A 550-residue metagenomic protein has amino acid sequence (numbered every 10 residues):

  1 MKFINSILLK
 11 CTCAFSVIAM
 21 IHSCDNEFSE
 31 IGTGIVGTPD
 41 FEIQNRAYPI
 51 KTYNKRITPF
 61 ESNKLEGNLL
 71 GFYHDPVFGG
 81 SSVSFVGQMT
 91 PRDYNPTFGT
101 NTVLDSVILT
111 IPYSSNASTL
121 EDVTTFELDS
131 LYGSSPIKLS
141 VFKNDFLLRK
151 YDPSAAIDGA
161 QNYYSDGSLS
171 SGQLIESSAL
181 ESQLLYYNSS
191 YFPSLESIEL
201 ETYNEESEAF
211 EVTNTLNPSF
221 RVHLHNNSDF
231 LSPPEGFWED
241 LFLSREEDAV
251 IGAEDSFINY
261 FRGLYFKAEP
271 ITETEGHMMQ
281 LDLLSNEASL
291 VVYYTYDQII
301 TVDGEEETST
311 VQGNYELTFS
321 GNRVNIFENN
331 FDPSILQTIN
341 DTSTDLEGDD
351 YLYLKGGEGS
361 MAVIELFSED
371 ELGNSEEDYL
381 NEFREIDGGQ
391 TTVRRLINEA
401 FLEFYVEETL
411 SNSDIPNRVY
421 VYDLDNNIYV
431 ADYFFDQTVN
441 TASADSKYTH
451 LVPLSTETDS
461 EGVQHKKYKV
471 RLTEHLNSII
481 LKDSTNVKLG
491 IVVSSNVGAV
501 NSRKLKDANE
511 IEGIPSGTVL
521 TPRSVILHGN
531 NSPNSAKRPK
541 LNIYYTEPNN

Functional and structural regions predicted by a protein language model:
K2-N550: Secreted, disulfide-rich extracellular signaling modules
